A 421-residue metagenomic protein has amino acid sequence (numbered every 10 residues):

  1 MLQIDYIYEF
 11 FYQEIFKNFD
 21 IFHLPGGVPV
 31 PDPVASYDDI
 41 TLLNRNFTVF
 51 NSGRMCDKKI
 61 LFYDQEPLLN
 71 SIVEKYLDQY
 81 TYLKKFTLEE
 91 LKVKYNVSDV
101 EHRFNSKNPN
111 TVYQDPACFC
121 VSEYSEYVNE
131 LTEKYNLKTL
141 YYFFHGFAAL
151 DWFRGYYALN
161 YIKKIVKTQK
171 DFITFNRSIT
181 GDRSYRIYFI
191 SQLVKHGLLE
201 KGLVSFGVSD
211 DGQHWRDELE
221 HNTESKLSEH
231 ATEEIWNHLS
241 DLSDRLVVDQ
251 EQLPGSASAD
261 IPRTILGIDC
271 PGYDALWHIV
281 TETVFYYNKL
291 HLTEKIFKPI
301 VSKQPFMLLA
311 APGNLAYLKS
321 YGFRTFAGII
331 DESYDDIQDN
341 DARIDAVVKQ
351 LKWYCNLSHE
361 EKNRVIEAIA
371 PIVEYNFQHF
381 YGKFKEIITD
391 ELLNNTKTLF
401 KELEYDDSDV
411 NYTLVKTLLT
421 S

Functional and structural regions predicted by a protein language model:
M1-L266, G272-V280, Y286-T293, I300-S421: Pol beta-like nucleotidyltransferase catalytic core
